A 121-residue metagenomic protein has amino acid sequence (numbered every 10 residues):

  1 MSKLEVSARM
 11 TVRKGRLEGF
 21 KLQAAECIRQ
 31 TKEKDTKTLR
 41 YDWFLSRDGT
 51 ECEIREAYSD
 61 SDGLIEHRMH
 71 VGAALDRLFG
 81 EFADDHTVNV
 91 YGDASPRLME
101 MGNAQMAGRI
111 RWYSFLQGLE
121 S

Functional and structural regions predicted by a protein language model:
M1-C52, S59-H70, E81-S121: Short S/T/G/P-rich N-terminal loop/turn motif that feeds into the first structured element of a domain
D76-G80: Amphipathic alpha-helical coiled-coil segments
